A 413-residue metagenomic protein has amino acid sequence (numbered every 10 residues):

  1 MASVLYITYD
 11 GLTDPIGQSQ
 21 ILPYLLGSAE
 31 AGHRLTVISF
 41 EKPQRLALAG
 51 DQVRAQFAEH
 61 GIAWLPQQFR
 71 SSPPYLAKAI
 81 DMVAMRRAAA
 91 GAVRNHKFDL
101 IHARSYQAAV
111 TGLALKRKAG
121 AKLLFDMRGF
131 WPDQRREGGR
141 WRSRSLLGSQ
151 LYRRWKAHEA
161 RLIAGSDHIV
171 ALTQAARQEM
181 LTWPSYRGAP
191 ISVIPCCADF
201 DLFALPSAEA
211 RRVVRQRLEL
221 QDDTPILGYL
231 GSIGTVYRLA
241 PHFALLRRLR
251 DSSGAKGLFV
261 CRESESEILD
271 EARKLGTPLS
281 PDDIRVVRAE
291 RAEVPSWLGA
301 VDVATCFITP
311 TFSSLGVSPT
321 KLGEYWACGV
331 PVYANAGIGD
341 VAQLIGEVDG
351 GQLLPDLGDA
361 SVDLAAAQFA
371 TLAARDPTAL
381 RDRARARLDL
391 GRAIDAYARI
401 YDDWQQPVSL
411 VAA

Functional and structural regions predicted by a protein language model:
M1-E59, A244-S252, D402, V408 (+1 more regions): N-terminal subdomain of nucleotide-sugar transferases
L5, Q221-Y237, H242-L246: Conserved donor-binding/catalytic core segment of Leloir-type glycosyltransferases
P15, Y237, V287-W297, A304-W326 (+1 more regions): Nucleotide-sugar-dependent
A49-Q56, A204-L220, P377-T378: A short helix/loop element that forms part of the nucleotide-sugar donor recognition site in Leloir-type
R87-G91, V110, A114-K118, W131-D133 (+1 more regions): Membrane-proximal helix-turn-helix segments that form the acceptor-binding/catalytic region of lipid-linked
A175, C197: Carbohydrate-associated surface elements
C261, E267-L298, V303: Nucleotide-activated donor-binding/catalytic signature segment of Leloir-type glycosyltransferases, i.e., the conserved
D356-L364, A370-D403: A charged, aromatic-enriched C-terminal amphipathic alpha-helix characteristic of glycosyltransferases across folds
